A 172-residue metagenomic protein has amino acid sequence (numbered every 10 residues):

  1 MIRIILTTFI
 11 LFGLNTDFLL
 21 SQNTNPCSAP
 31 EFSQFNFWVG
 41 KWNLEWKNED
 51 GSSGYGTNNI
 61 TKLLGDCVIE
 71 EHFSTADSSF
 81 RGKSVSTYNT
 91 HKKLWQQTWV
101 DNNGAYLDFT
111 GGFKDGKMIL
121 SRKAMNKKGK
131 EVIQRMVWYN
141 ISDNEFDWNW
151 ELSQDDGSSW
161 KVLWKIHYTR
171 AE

Functional and structural regions predicted by a protein language model:
M1-T24: Bacterial Sec-dependent N-terminal signal peptides
L20-E172: Hydrophobic small-molecule pocket/channel-lining residues, especially in calycin-type beta-barrels
